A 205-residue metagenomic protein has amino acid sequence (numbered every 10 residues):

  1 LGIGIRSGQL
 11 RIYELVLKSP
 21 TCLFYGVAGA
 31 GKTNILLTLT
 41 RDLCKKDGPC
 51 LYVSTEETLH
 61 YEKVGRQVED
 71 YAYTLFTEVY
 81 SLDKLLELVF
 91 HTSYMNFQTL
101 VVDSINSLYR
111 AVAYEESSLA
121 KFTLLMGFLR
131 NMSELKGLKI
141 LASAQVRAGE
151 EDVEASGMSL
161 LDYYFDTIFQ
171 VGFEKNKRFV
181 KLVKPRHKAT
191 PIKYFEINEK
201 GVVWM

Functional and structural regions predicted by a protein language model:
I3-L17: Pre-Walker A adenine-sensing motif
R11, K84-L88, G157: Short acidic active-site motifs
L17, A28, C44, F90 (+5 more regions): Signal for well-folded cores of large energy- and translation-related assemblies
K18-T92: Conserved P-loop
T38, G65-E69, Y114-S117, A155-M158 (+1 more regions): Short, glycine/charged-enriched secondary-structure capping and boundary segments
V79, F90-Y163: P-loop NTPase motor core
L138-M205: Phosphate-binding/switch region of NTP-binding enzymes
